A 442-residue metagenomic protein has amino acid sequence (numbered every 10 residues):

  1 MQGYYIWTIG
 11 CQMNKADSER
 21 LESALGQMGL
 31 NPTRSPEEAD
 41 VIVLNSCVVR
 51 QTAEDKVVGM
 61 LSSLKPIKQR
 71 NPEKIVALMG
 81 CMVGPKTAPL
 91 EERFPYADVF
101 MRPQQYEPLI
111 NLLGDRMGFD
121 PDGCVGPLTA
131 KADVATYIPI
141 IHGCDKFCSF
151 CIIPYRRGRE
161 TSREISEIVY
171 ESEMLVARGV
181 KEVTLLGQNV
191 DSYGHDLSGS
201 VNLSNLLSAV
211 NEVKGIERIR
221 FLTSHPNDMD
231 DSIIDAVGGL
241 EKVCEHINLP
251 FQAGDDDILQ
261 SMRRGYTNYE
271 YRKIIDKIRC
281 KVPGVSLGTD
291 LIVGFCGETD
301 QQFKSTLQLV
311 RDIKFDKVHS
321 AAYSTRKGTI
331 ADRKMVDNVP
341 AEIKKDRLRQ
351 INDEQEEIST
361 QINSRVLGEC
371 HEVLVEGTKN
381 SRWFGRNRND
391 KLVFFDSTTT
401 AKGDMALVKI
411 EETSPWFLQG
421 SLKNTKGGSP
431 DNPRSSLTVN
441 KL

Functional and structural regions predicted by a protein language model:
M1-Y193, S232, I247, Y269-C280 (+5 more regions): Proteins enriched for Cys/Gly/acidic motifs involved in redox and nucleic-acid/cofactor modification
T8, S261, V318, F395-D396: Thr-Gly-centered strand-to-loop micro-motif
E73-G80, P85-K86, L90, A177-D300 (+1 more regions): Conserved SAM/AdoMet-binding glycine-rich loop
E107, K146, D191, D256-D257 (+3 more regions): Glycine-centered loop/turn positions within well-structured domains that cap or flank conserved ligand/cofactor-binding
A130-V134, C144-K146, V243, A253 (+5 more regions): Short flexible coil/turn linkers enriched for glycine and charged/polar residues that connect secondary-structure
I168, L185, F221, L249 (+6 more regions): Conserved, mostly hydrophobic/aromatic
L259-M262, I330-K334: Short acidic, glycine/proline-rich loop/turn micro-motifs
A331-L442: Terminal RNA-binding accessory module
